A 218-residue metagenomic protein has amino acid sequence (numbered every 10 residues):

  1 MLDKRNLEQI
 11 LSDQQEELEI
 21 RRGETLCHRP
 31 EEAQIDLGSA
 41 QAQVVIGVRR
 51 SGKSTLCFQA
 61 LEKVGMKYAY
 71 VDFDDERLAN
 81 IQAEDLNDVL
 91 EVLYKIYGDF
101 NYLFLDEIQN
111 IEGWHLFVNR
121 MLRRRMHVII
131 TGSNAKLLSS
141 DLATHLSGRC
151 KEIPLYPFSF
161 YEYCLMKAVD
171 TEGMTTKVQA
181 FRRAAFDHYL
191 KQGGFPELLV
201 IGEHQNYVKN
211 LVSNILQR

Functional and structural regions predicted by a protein language model:
M1-S39: A short, basic N-terminal segment
L2-L18, E162-R218: Interdomain hinge/linker elements that couple catalytic modules in large macromolecular machines
V45: Hydrophobic anchor at the beta1->P-loop junction of P-loop NTPases
R49-R50: Walker A (P-loop) phosphate-binding loop of P-loop NTPases
S54: Walker A/P-loop
A69-Y102: Short glycine-rich substrate-engagement loop in P-loop NTPases that contacts/grips substrate
H127-S133, P154, Y163: Structural recognition of the conserved hydrophobic beta-strand(s) that form the central parallel beta-sheet of P-loop
K136-E152, M166-A168: Short regulatory helix/loop adjacent to the ATP-binding pocket of P-loop NTPases
